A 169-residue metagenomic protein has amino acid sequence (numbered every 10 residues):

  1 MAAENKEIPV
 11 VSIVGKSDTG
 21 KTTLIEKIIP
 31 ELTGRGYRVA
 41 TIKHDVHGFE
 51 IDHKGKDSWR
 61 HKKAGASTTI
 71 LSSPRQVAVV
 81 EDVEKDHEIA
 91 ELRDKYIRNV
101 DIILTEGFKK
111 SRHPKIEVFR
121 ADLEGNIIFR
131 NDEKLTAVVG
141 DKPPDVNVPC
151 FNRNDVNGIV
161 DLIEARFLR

Functional and structural regions predicted by a protein language model:
M1-V14, D18: Extreme N-terminal, non-catalytic leader segments that precede Walker-type/kinase nucleotide-binding cores
V10, T41, T69-L71, K115 (+2 more regions): Conserved beta-strand scaffold positions in the cores of enzyme catalytic domains, especially in NTP/NDP-utilizing
K16, H44-D45, K54, S73-P74 (+2 more regions): Fold-independent oxyanion-binding glycine-rich loops and adjacent beta-strand/coil segments at enzyme active sites
K21: Conserved lysine of the Walker
K27-E84: N-terminal phosphate/diphosphate-binding loop that engages ATP/GTP or pyrophosphate donors across diverse enzyme folds
E81-K110: Phosphate-binding/switch loop-helix module in NTP-utilizing enzymes
I102-R169: Phosphate/Mg2+-binding loops and adjacent switch elements in nucleotide/diphosphate-handling enzyme cores
